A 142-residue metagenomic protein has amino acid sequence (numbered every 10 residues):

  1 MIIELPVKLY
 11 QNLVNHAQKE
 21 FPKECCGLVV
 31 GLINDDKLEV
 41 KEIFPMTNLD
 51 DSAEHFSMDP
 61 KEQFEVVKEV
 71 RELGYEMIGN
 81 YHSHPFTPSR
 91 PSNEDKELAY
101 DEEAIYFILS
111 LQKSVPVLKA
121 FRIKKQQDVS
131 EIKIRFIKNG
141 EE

Functional and structural regions predicted by a protein language model:
M1-M77, F86-E142: Conserved beta-strand-loop surface patch within small alpha/beta domains used for substrate/adaptor or ligand engagement
S83: Short, well-ordered beta-to-alpha junction loops that form the rim of enzyme active sites and present histidine/acidic
